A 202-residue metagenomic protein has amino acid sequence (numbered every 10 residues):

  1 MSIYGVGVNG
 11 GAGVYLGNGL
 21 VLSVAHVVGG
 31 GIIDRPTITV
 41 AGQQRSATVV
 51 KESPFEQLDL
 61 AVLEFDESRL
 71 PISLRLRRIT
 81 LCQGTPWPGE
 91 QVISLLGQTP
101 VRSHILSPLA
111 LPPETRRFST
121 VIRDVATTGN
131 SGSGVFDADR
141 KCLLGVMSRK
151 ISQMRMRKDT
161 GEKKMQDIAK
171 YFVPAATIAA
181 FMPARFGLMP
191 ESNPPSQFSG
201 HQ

Functional and structural regions predicted by a protein language model:
M1-N9: A short, Trp-centered hydrophobic/proline-enriched beta-strand micro-motif
N9-A12, G17, V21, R45 (+7 more regions): Structural detector for hydrophobic anchor residues on beta-strands
G10, L16-L60, E67, R149-E162: Catalytic-histidine neighborhood of serine endopeptidases, predominantly the chymotrypsin-like S1/PA family
G13, G19, S23, L63 (+6 more regions): Terminal peptide-recognition signature
T37-T39, L95-G97, F136-A138: A generic structural motif
F55, F136-Q202: C-terminal subregion of chymotrypsin/trypsin-like serine protease catalytic domains
P71-S131, M147-D159: Flexible, gly/ser-rich surface segments that form the specificity/activation loops bordering the active-site cleft
